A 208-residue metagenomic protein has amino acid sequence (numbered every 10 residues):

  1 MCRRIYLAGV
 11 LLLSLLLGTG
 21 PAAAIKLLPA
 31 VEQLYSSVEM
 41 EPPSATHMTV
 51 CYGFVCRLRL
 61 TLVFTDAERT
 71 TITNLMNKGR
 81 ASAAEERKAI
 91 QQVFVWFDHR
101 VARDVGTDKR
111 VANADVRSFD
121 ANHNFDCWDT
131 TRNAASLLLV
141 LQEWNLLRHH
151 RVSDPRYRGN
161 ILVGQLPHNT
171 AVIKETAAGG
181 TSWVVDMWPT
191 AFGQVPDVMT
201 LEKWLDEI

Functional and structural regions predicted by a protein language model:
M1-G9: Bacterial N-terminal signal peptides that target proteins for export
A8-G18: Bacterial N-terminal signal peptides
G18-A83: N-terminal accessory/pre-domain segments preceding catalytic cores
T65-T107: Generic signature of mature, soluble extracytoplasmic domains
A89-H150: Mid-length scaffold segments of soluble, non-membrane domains
L139-E207: Hydrophobic/aromatic-rich core segments of domains that either
